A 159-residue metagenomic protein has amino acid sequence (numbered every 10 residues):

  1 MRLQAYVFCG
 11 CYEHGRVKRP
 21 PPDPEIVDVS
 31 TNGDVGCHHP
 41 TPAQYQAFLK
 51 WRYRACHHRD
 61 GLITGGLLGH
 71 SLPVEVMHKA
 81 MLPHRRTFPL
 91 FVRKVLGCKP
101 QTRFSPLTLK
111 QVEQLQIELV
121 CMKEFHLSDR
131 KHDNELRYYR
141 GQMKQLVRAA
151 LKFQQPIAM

Functional and structural regions predicted by a protein language model:
M1-M159: Acidic (Asp/Glu-rich) sequence patches and key acidic residues that form negatively charged surfaces used
